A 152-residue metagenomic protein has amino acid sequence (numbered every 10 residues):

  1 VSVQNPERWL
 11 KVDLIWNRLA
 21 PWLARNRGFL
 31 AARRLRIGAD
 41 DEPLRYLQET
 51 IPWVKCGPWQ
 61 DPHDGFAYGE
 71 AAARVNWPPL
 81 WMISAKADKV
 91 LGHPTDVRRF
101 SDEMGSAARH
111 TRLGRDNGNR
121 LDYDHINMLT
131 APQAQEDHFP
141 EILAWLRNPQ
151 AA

Functional and structural regions predicted by a protein language model:
V1, I83-A85, A131: Short His-Asn-centered micro-motif
V1-P58: Alpha/beta-hydrolase-fold enzymes
S2, D88, G118: Surface-exposed, flexible loop/turn segments at secondary-structure boundaries
Q4-L10, P94-T95, Y123-D124: Short aromatic-enriched loop/helix-cap "lid" or pocket-rim segments at secondary-structure transitions that line
N5, A39, H63, N127-Q133: Solvent-exposed, flexible loop/coil residues
R18-W22, Y68-A71, R115: Short hydrophobic/aromatic-rich motifs at helix boundaries and adjacent loops
I37-H110: Serine-hydrolase catalytic core
R109-A152: Catalytic active-site module of serine/aspartate enzymes centered on a nucleophile-bearing elbow/loop
